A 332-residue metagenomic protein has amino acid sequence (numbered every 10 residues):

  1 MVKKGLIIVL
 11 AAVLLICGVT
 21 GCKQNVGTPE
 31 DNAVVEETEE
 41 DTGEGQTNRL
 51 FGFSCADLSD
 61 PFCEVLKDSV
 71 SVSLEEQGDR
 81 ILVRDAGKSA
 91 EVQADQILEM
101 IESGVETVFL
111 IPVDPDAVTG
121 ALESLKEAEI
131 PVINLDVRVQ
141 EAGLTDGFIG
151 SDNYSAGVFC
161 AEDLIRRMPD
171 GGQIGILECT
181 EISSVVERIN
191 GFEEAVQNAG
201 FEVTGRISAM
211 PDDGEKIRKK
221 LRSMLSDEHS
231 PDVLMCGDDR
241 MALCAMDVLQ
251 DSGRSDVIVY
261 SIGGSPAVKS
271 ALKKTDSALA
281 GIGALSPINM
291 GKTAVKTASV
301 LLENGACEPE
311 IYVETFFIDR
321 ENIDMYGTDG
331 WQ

Functional and structural regions predicted by a protein language model:
M1-L50, E123-I130: Short, low-complexity disordered leader/linker segments with a strong preference for bacterial N-terminal type II
K23, D31-E37, T47-R49, A195 (+1 more regions): Hinge/cleft segment of the Venus flytrap/periplasmic-binding protein
G52-S59, V70, V158-F201, G205-R206 (+2 more regions): An alpha-beta-alpha
S54-K67, V83-V92, D114, V137 (+6 more regions): Hinge/beta->alpha junction and helix N-cap segments in small-molecule ligand-binding domains
D68-V83, A199: Signal peptide-proximal N-terminal region of secreted/periplasmic/extracellular or secretory-lumen proteins
L98, T107-K126, F192, M210-A271: Hydrophobic alpha-helical
P115-S155, Q173, S265-A278, G327: Flexible loop/hinge segments that line or gate small-molecule binding clefts
